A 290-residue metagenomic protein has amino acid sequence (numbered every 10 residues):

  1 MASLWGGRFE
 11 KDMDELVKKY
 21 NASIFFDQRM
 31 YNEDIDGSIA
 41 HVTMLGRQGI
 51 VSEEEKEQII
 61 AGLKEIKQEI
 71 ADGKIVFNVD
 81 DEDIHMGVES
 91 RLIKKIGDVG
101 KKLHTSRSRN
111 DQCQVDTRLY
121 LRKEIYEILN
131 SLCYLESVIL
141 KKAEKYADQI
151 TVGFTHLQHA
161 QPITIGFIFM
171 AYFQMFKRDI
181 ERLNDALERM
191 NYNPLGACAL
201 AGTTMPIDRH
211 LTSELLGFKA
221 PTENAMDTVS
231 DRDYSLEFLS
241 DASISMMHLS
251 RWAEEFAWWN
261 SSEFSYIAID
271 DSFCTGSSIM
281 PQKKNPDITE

Functional and structural regions predicted by a protein language model:
M1-G202, I207-E214, A220, T275-S277 (+1 more regions): A helix-coil-helix interface module used to build multimeric assemblies and to scaffold catalytic/cofactor sites
L216-E290: Acidic, glycine-rich loop-and-beta core segments that form the ion-binding/anion-interacting portion of active sites
